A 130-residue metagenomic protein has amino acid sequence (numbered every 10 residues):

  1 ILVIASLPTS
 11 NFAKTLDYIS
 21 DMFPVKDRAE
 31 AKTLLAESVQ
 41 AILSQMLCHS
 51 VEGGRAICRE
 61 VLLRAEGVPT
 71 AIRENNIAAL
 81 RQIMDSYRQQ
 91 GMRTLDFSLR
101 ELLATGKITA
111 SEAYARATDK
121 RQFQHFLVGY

Functional and structural regions predicted by a protein language model:
I1-Y130: Short, flexible helix-loop junctions that flank or precede catalytic/ligand sites
